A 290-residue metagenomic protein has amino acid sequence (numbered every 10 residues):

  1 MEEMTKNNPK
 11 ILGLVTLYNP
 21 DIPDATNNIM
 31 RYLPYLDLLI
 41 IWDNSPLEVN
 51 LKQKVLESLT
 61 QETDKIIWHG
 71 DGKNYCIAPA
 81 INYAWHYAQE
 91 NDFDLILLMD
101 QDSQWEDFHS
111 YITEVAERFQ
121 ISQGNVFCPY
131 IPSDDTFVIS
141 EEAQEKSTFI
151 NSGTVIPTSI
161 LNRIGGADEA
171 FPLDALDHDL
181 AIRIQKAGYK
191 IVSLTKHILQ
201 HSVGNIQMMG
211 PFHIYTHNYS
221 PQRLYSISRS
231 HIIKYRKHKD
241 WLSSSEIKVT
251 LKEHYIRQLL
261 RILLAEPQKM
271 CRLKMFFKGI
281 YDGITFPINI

Functional and structural regions predicted by a protein language model:
L17-P34: Short, well-formed alpha-helical segments that are part of the catalytic scaffolds of diverse glycosyltransferases
D43-Q53, K73, S103-Q104: A conserved acidic beta->alpha catalytic loop
D71-A88: Glycine-rich, basic loop-to-helix element that forms the pyrophosphate-binding segment of sugar-nucleotide handling
F93-Q104: Short beta-strand-to-loop acidic/aromatic patch adjacent to the donor-nucleotide binding site
Q104-I139: Conserved donor NDP-sugar-binding/catalytic core segment of glycosyltransferases
S152-G165: Conserved nucleotide-sugar donor-binding and metal-coordinating catalytic region shared by glycosyltransferases
I160, A170-V203: A short, conserved alpha-helix in the catalytic core of glycosyltransferases
K239-I290: Non-catalytic, C-terminal membrane-associated alpha-helical segments of glycosyltransferases
